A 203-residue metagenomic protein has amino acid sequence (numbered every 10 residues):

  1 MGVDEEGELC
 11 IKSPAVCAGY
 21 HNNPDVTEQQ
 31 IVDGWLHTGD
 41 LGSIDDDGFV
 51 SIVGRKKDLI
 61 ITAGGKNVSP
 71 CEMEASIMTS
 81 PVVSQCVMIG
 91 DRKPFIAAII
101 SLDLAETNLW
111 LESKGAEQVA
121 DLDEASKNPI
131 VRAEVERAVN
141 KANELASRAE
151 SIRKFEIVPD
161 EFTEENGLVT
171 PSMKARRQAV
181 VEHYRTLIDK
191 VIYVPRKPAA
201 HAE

Functional and structural regions predicted by a protein language model:
G2-T62, A200-H201: Conserved ATP-binding/catalytic segment of the ANL
V16, Q30-I31, F49-M78, T107-P129 (+3 more regions): Adenylate-forming
N23, Q30, L41, S76 (+3 more regions): Generic, well-ordered alpha-helical scaffold segments in large soluble proteins
L41, D46, S80-E106: C-terminal boundary motif of the adenylate-forming
I60, Q85, E136-E203: Conserved C-terminal "lid"/linker of ANL adenylate-forming enzymes
D91-Q118, E144-P159: Conserved loop-to-beta-strand segment in the C-terminal subdomain of adenylate-forming
